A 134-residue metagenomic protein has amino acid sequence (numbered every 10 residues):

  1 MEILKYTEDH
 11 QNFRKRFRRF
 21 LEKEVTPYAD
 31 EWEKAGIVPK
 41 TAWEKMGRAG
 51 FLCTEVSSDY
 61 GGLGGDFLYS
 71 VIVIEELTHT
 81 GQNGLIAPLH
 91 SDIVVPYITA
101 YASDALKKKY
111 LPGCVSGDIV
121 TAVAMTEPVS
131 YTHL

Functional and structural regions predicted by a protein language model:
M1-D9: Intrinsic disorder at enzyme termini
D9-K23: A non-catalytic, amphipathic alpha-helix used as a structural packing/dimerization or gating element in enzyme scaffolds
T26-I37: C-terminal helix-coil-helix/basic helical segment that borders enzyme active sites and/or dimer interfaces and provides
R48-K108, P112-V120: Internal helix-loop-helix
P128-V129: Acidic, proline/serine/threonine- and glycine-rich low-complexity intrinsically disordered segments
T132-H133: Conserved small/polar residues in nucleotide/adenosyl-binding loops
